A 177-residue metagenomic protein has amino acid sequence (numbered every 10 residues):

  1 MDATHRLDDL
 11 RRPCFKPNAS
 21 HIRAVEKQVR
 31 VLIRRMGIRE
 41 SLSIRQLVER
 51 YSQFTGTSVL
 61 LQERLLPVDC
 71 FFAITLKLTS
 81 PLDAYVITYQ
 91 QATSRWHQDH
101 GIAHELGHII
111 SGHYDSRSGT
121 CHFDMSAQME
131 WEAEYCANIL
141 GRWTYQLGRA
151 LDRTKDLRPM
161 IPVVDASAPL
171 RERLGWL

Functional and structural regions predicted by a protein language model:
M1-L177: Active-site hotspot residues in diverse enzymes, especially metal/ion-binding acidic/histidine motifs
